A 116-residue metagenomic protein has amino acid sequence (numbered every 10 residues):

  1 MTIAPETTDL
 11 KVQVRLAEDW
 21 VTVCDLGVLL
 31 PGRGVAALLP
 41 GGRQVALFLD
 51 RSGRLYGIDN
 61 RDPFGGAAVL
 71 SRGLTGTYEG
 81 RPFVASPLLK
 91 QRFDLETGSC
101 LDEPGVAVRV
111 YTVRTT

Functional and structural regions predicted by a protein language model:
M1-R81, D94-L95, A107-T116: N-terminal pre-ligand scaffold of iron-sulfur
D62, S86-L89: Short cysteine clusters
L101-P104: Axial heme c-ligation environment in periplasmic c-type cytochrome domains
